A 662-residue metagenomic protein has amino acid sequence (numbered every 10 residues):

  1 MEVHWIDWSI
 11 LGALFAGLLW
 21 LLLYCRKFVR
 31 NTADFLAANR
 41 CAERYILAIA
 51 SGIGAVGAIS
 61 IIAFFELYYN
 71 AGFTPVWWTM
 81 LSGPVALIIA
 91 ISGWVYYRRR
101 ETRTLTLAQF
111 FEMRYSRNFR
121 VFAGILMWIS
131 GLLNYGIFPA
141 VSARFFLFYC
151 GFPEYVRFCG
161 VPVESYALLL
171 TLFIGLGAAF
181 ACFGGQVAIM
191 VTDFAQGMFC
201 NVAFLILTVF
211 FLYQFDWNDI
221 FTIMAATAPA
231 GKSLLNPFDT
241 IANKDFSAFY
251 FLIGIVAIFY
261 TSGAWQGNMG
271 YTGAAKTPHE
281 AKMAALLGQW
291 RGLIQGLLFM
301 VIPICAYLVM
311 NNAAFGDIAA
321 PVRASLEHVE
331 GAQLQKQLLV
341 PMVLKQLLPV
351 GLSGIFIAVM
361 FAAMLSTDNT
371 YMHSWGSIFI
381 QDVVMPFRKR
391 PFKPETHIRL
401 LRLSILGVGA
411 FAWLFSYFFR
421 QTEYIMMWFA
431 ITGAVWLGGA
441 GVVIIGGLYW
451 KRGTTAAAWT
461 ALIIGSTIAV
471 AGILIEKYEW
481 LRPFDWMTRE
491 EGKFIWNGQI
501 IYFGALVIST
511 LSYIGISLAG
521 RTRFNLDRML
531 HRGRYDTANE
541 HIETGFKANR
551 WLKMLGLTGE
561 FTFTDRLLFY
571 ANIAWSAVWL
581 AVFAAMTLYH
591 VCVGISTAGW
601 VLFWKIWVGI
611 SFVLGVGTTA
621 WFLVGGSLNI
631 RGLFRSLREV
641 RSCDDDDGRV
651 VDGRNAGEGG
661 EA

Functional and structural regions predicted by a protein language model:
M1-W621, S642-D644: Membrane-embedded helix-loop-helix hairpins and adjacent transmembrane boundary segments in multi-pass transporters
I516, L623, G657-A662: Generic low-polarity alpha-helical segments
V616-E639: Membrane-helix interfacial anchor on the cytosolic side
E639-E661: Solvent-exposed, non-transmembrane helices and loops of integral membrane proteins
